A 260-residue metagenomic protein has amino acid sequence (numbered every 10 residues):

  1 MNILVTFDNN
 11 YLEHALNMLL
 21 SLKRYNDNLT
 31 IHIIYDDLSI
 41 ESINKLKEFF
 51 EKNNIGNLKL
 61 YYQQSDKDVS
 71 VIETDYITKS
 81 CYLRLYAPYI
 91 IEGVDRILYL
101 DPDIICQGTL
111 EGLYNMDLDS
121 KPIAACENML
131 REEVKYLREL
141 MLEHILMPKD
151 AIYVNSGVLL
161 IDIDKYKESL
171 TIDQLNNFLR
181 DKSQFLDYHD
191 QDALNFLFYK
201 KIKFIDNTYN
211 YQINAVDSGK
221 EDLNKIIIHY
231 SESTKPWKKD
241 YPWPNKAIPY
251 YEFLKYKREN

Functional and structural regions predicted by a protein language model:
M1, V5-F7, S156, I161-N260: A glycosyltransferase accessory/donor-loop signature
N2-L4, T30-H32, K59, L98 (+1 more regions): A structural signal for isolated positions on well-ordered beta-strands in alpha/beta enzyme cores
S21-L29: Short, acidic, metal-binding catalytic loop of nucleotide-sugar glycosyltransferases
T30, I34-Y62: Acidic donor-binding segment of Leloir-type glycosyltransferases
F49-I90: Active-site-proximal specificity loops/subdomain of glycosyltransferases
Q64-D66, S80-V134, Y153, L160-I161 (+1 more regions): GT-A fold catalytic core of metal-dependent nucleotide-sugar glycosyltransferases, centered on the diacidic
A124-I145, T234, K238-N245, P249: A short, conserved beta-to-alpha structural element at the edge of catalytic cores that scaffolds binding
L146-V158: A recurrent flexible, glycine/aromatic-enriched loop bordering the glycosyltransferase active site that acts as
